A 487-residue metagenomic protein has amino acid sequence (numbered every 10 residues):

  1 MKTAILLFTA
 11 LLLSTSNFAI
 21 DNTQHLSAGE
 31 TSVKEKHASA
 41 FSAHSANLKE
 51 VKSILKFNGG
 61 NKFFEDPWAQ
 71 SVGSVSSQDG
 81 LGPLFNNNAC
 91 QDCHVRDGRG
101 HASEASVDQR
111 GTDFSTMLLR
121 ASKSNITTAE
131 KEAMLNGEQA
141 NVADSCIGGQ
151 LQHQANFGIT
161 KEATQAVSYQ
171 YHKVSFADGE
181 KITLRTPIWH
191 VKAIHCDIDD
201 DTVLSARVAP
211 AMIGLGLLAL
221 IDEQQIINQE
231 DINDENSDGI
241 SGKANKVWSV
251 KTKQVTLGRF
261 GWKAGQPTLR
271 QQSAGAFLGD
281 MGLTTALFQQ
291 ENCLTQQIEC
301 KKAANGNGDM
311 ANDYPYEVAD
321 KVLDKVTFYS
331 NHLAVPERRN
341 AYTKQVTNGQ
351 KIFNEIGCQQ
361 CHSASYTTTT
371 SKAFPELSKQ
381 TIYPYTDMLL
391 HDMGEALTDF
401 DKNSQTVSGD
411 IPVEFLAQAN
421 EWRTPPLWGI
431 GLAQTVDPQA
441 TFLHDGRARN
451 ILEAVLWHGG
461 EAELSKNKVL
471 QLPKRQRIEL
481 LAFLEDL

Functional and structural regions predicted by a protein language model:
K2-L7: Sec-dependent signal peptide recognition, specifically the positively charged N-region followed immediately by
S14-S16: N-terminal signal peptide c-region/cleavage motif recognized by signal peptidases
F18-L487: Periplasmic c-type cytochrome electron-transfer domains
